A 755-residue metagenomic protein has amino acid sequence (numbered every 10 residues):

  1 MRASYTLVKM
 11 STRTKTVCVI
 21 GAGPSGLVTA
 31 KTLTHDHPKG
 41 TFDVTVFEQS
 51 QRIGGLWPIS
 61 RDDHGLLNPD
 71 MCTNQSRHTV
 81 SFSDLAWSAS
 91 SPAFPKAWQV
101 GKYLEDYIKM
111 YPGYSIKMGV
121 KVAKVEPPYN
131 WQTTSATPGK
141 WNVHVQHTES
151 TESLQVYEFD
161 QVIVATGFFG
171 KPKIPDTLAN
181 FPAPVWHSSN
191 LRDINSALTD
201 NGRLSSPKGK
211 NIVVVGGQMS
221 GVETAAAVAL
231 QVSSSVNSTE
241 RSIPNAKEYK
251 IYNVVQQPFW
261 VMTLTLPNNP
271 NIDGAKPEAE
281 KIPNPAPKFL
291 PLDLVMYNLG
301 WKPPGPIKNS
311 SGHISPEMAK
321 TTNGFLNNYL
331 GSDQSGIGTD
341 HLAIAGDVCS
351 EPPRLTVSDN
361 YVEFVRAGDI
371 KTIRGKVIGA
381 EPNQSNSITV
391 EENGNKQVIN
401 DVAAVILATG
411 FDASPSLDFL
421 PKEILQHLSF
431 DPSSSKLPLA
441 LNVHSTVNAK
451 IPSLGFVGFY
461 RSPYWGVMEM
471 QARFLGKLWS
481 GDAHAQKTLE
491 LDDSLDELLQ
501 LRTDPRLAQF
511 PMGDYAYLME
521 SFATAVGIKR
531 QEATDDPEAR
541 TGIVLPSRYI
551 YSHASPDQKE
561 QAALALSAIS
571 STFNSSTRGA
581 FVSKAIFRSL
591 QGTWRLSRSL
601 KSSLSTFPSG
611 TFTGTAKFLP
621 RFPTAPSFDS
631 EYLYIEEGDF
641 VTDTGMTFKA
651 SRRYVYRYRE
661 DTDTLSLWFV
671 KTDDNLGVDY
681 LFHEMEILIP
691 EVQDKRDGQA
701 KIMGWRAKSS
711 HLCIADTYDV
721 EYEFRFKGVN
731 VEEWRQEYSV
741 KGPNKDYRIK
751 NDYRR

Functional and structural regions predicted by a protein language model:
Y5-P69, A89-W260, L264-P267, K308-L491 (+6 more regions): Flavin (primarily FAD) cofactor-binding/catalytic cores of flavoenzymes
D62-W87, I272-K281: N-terminal glycine-rich dinucleotide-binding loop that anchors FAD/FMN and/or NAD(P) in oxidoreductases
T263-D293: A catalytic-pocket lid/entrance helix-loop region that shapes and gates access to the active site across common
L290-K320, E686-Q693: Low-complexity, serine/threonine/proline-enriched polar segments
E490-L501: Post-kinase regulatory C-tail/linker adjacent to protein kinase catalytic domains
R506-F510, F522: PAPS-dependent sulfotransferase catalytic core
F573-R755: Soluble ligand-binding/transfer domains with enclosed cavities or grooves
